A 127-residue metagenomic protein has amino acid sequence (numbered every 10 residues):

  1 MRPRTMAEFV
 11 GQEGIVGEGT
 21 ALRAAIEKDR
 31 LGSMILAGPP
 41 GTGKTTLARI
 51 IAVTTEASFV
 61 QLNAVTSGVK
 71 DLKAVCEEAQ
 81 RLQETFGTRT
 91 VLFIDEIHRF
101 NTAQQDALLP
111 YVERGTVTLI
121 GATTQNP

Functional and structural regions predicted by a protein language model:
M1-G17, Q61: Dynamic helix-loop-helix/coil hinge segments at AAA+ ATPase domain boundaries and subdomain interfaces
P3, E56, Q105: ATP/adenylate-binding site constellation spanning eukaryotic-like Ser/Thr protein kinases, ABC-transporter
T5, D29-I35, T88-T90: Pre-Walker A (Motif I) flank of P-loop NTPase domains
F9, L36, T45, A52 (+4 more regions): Conserved RecA-like P-loop NTPase ATPase core
I15, P40-T42, V65-V69, H98-R99 (+1 more regions): Conserved nucleotide-binding/hydrolysis micro-motifs of P-loop NTPases
I15-T20, A57-V91: Short glycine-rich substrate-engagement loop in P-loop NTPases that contacts/grips substrate
R23-E27, I94, H98-P127: Conserved catalytic/switch belt of AAA+ P-loop NTPases
A24-L62, E77-Q80, L109-P110, R114: Walker A/P-loop
